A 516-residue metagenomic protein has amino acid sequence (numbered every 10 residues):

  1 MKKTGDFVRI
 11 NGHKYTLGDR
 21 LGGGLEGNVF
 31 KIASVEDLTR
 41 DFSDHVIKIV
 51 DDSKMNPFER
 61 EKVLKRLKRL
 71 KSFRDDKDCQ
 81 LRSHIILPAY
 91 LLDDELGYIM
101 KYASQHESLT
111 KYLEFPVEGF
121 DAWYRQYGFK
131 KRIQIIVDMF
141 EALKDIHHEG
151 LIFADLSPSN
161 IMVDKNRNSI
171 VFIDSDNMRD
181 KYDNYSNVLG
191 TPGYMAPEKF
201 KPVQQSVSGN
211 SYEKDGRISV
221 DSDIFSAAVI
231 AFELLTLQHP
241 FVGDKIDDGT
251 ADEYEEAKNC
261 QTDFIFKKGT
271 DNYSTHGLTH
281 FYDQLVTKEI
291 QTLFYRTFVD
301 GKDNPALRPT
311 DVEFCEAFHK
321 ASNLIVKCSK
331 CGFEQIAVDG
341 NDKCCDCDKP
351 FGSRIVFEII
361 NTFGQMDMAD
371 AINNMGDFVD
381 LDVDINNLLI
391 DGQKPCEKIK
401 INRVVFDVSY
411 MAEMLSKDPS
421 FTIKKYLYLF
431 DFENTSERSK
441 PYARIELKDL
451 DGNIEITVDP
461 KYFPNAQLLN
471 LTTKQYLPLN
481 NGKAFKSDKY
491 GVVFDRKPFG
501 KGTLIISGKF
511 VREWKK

Functional and structural regions predicted by a protein language model:
K2-F42, K48, R82-S83: ATP-binding glycine-rich phosphate-binding loop
S53-C79: The N-lobe alphaC helix and its flanking beta3-alphaC-beta4 segment of protein kinase-like domains, centered on
S83-Q134: Conserved structural core of kinase catalytic domains
L143, H147-K165: Catalytic-loop of the protein kinase fold
S159-Q204: Activation segment/activation loop of eukaryotic-type protein kinase catalytic domains
D223: Conserved catalytic-loop aspartate of Hanks-type protein kinases
F232-Q291: Conserved C-lobe activation region of Hanks-type protein kinase-like domains
